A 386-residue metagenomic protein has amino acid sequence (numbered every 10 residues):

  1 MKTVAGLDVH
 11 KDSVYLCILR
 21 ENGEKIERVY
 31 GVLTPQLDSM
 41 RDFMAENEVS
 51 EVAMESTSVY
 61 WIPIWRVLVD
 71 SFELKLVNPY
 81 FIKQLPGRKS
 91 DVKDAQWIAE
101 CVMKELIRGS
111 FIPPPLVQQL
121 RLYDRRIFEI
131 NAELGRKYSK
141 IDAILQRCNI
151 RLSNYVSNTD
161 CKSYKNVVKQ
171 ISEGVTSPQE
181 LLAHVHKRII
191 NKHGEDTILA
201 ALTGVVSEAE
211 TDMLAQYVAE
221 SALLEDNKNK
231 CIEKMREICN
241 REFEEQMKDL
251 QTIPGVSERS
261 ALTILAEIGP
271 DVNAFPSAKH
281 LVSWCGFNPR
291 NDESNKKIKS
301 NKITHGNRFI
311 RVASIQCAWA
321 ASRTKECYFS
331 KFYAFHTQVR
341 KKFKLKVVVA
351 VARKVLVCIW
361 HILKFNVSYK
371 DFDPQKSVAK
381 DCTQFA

Functional and structural regions predicted by a protein language model:
M1-A386: A detector of single, family-specific signature residues that are central to catalytic or substrate-handling motifs
